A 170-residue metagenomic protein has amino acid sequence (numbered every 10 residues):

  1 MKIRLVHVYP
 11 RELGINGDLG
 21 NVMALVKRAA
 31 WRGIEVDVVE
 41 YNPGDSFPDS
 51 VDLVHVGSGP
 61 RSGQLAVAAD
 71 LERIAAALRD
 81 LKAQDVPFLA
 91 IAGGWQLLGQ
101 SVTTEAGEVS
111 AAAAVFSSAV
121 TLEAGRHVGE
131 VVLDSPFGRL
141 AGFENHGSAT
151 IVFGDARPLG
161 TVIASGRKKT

Functional and structural regions predicted by a protein language model:
M1-A83: N-terminal beta1-alpha1 cap of cysteine-dependent amidohydrolase-like domains
M1-I3, H7, T121-T170: Amide-donor transfer/coupling interface in amidating biosynthetic enzymes
V6-D18, D45-D49, L98-E105, P136-G147: Short low-complexity stretches enriched in small and charged residues
V8-P10, Y41-P43, G57-G59, I91-G94 (+3 more regions): Fold-independent oxyanion-binding glycine-rich loops and adjacent beta-strand/coil segments at enzyme active sites
P10, R61-G63, Q96-L98, A164 (+1 more regions): Short, electropositive, low-hydrophobicity segments enriched in small/polar residues
N16, D49, L65, G99 (+2 more regions): Generic domain-boundary/flexible-linker signal
R61-F137: Cysteine-nucleophile active-site neighborhood
